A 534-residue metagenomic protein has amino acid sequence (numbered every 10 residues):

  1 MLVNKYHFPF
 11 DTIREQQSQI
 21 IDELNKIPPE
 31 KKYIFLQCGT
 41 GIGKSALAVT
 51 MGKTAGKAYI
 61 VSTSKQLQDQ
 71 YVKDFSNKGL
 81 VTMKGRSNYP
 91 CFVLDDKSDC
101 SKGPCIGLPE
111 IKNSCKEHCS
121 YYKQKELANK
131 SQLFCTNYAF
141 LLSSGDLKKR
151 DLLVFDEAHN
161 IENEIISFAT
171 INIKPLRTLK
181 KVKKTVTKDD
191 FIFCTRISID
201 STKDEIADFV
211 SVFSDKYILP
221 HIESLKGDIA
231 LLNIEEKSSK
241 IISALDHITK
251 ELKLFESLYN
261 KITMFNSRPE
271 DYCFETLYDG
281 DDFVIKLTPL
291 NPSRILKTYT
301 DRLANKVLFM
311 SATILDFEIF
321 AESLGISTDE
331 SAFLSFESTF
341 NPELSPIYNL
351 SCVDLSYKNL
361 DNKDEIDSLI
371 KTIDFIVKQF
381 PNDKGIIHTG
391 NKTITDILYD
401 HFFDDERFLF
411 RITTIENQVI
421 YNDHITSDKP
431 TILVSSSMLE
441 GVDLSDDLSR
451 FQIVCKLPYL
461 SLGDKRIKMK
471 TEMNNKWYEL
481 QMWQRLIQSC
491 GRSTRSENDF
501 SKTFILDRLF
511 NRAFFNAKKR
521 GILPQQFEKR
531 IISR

Functional and structural regions predicted by a protein language model:
L2-P9, E15-N25, P29-G39, N77-I111 (+2 more regions): Conserved coupling segment at the C-terminus of the helicase ATP-binding
K44: Conserved lysine of the Walker
L47-T50, T54-V93, K392: Conserved Walker A/P-loop ATP-binding site and its immediately adjacent core in helicase/helicase-like ATPase domains
K84-Y89, Y138-F140, T389-T393, L409-N422 (+1 more regions): Conserved helicase motor
C115, Y121-Q132, L142-L152, K297-D301: Short basic/glycine-enriched coil/helix segment immediately N-terminal to the Walker B
L127-L142, T426-E440: Conserved two-lobed SF2 helicase motor
S131, Y138-A139, E157-I161, I165 (+1 more regions): Conserved Walker B
S351-D364, T413-A513: Conserved RecA-like P-loop NTPase helicase motor core
